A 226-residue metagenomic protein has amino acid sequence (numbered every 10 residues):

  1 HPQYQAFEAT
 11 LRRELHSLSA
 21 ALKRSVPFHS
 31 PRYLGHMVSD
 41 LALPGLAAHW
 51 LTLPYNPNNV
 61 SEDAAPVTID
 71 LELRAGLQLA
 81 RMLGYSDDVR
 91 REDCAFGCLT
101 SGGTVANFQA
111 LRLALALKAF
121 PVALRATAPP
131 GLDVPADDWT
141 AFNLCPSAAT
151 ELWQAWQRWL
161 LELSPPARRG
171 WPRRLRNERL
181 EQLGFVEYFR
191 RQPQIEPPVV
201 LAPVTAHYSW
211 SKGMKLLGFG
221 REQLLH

Functional and structural regions predicted by a protein language model:
H1-A95, V105, V122-R125: N-terminal entrance/gating region of PLP-dependent enzymes' catalytic architecture
T68, L99-V105, P129-D137: Long, hydrophobic, well-ordered secondary-structure blocks that form the structural core and pocket-lining surfaces
Y85-S86, L117-L124, L217-Q223: Secondary-structure transition/capping motifs at alpha-helix termini and the adjoining loop/turn into the next element
E92-A119, F142-P193, Y208-M214: Conserved beta-loop-alpha segment that forms the PLP phosphate-binding cup at the N-terminus of a helix
A126-N143, Q154: Surface-exposed loop and adjacent secondary-structure segments within mature catalytic domains
E196, G213-H226: Membrane-embedded translocation segments of transport machinery
V200: Conserved catalytic palm subdomain of right-hand nucleotidyl-transferase polymerases, strongest for RNA-directed enzymes
